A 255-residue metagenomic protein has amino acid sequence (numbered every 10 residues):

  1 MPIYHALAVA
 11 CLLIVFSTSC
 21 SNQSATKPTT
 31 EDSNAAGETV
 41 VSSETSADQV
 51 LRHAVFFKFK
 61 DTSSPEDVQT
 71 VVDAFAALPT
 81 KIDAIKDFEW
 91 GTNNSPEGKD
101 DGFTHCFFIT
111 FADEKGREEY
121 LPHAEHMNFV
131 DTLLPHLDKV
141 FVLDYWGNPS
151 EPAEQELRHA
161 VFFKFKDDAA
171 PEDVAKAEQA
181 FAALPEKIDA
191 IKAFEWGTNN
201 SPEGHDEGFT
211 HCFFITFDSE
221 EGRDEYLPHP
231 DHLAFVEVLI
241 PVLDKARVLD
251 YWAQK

Functional and structural regions predicted by a protein language model:
M1-A8: Bacterial N-terminal signal peptides that target proteins for export
P2, C20-S21: Detector for small/aliphatic-rich hydrophobic stretches
V15-S19: C-terminal motif of bacterial Sec signal peptides marking the signal peptidase cleavage site
S21-T104, A112-P122, D138-T210, F214 (+3 more regions): Short S/T/G/P-rich N-terminal loop/turn motif that feeds into the first structured element of a domain
C106-T110, N128: A detector of tandemly repeated sequence units and domain arrays
H126-F129, H232: N-terminal soluble domains immediately following signal/targeting peptides that reside in extracytoplasmic
T132, D224-L227, E237-I240: Short, exposed beta-strand-loop hairpins at the edges of beta-sheets in extracellular/periplasmic proteins
